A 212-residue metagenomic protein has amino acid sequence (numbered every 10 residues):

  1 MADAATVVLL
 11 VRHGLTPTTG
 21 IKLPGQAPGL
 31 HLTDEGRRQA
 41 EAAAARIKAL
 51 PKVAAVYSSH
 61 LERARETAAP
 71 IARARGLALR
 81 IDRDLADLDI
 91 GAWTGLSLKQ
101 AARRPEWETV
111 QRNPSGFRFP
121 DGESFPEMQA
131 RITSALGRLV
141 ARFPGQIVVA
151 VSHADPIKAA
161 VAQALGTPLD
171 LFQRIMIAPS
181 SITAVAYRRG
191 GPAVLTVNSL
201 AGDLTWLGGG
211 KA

Functional and structural regions predicted by a protein language model:
M1-V7, K52, L88-K99, A141 (+2 more regions): Acidic, low-complexity terminal tails and accessory targeting/binding regions of phosphate-metabolizing enzymes
A4-V7, V11-L77, I81: Active-site-proximal alpha-helix that buttresses catalytic centers in soluble enzyme cores
T16, P156-I157: Short active-site segment of divalent metal-dependent hydrolases/proteases that encodes the spacing between
E41-K48, Q129, T133-A141: Generic structural signal for well-ordered alpha-helical scaffold segments
R46, A74, R138, Q163-T167: Active-site catalytic microenvironments for nucleophilic, acid-base chemistry
P70, A159-Q163: Active-site signature of alpha/beta-hydrolase-fold catalytic machinery across serine- and Asp/Cys-nucleophile hydrolases
R73-S134, A186, T196, A212: Phosphate-handling substructures
H153: Short basic (Lys/Arg) and small-residue
